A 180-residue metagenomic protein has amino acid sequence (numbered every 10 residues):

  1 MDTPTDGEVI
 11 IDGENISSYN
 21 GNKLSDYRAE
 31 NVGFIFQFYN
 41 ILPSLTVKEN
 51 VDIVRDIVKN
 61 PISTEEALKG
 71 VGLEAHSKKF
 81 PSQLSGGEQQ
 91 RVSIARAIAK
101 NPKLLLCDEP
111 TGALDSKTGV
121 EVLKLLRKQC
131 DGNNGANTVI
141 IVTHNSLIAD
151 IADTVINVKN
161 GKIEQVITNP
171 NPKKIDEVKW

Functional and structural regions predicted by a protein language model:
M1-V158: ABC family nucleotide-binding domain
K162-W180: Conserved beta-strand-loop-alpha-helix hinge in the C-terminal portion of ABC ATPase nucleotide-binding domains
